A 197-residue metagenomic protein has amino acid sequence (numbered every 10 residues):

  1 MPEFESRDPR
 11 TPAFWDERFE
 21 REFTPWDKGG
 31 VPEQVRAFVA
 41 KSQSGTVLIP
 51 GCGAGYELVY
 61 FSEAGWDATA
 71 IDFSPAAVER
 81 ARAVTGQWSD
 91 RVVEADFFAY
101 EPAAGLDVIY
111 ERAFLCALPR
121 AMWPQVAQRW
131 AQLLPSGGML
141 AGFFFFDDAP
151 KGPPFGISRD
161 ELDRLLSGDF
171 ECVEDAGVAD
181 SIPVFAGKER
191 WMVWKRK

Functional and structural regions predicted by a protein language model:
M1-I49, G53-A104, R120-K197: Class I (Rossmann-like) S-adenosyl-L-methionine-dependent methyltransferase catalytic domain, capturing the SAM-binding
D107: Conserved acidic residues
Y110: A conserved beta-strand element that flanks and buttresses the S-adenosyl-L-methionine
A113, A117: Short catalytic micro-motifs in class I SAM-dependent methyltransferases
